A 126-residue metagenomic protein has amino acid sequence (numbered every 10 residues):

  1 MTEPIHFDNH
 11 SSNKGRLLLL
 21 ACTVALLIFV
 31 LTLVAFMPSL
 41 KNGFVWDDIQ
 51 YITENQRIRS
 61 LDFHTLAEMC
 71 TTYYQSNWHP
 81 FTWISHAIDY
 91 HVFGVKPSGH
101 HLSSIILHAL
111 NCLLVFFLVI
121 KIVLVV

Functional and structural regions predicted by a protein language model:
M1-V126: Polytopic membrane enzymes that build or remodel cell-surface glycoconjugates and lipids
